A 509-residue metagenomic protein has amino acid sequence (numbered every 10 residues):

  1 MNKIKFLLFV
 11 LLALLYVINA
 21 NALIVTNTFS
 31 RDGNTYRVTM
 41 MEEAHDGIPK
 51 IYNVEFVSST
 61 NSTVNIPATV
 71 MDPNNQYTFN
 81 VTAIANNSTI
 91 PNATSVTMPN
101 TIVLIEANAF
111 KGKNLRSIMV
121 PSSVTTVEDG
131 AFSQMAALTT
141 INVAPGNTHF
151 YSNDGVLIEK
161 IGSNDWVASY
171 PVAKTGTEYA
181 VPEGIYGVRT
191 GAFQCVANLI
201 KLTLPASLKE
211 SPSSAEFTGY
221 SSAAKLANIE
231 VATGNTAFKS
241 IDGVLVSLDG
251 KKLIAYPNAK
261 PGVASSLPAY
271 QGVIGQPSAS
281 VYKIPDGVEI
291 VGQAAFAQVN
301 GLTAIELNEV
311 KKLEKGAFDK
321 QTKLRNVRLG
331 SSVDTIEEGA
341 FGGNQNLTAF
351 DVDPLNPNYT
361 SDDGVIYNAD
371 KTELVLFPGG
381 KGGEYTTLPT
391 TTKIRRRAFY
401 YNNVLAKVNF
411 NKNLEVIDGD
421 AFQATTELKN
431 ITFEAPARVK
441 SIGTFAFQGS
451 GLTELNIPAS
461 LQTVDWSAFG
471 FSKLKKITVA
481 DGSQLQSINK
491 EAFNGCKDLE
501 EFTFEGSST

Functional and structural regions predicted by a protein language model:
M1-L23: Sec-dependent, cleavable N-terminal signal peptides
A22-T35: Boundary/junction segments of secreted and surface-exposed precursor proteins
G33, E42-G47, S59-A83, P91-L104 (+16 more regions): Structural signature of tandem-repeat unit edges
I51-Y52: Non-catalytic protein-protein interaction segments used by genome-maintenance enzymes to assemble and couple activities
E55-V57: Acidic-aromatic substrate-binding/catalytic surfaces of carbohydrate-active enzymes
A215-S221: A structural signal for leucine-rich repeat
